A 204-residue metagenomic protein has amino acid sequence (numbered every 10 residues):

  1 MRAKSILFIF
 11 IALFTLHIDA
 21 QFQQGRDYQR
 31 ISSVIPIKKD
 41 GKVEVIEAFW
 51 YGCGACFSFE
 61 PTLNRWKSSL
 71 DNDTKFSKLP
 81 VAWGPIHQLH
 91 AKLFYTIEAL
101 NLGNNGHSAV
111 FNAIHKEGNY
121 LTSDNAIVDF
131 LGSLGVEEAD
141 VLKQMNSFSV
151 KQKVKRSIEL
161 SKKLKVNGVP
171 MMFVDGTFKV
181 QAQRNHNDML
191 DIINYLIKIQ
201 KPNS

Functional and structural regions predicted by a protein language model:
R2-P85, K155-I158, K162-K163, Y195-S204: Extracytoplasmic thiol/disulfide redox context detector
G52, K67-L70, I97-N101, I114-G118 (+4 more regions): Sec/Tat-exported extracytoplasmic proteins
G52-G54, P80-G84, I114-E117, F148 (+1 more regions): Short histidine/acidic/glycine/proline-rich micro-motifs that form metal- and phosphate-coordinating active-site loops
C56, I86-H87, Y120-S123, V154 (+2 more regions): Alpha-helix N-cap/helix-start motif
E60-K67, H90-F94, H107, D124 (+5 more regions): Extracytoplasmic/secreted envelope proteins and their assembly/folding machinery, especially bacterial periplasmic
N72-L100, N104-G132: Structural microenvironment flanking redox-active thiols in thiol-disulfide oxidoreductases
S133-S204: C-terminal cap of thioredoxin/glutaredoxin-like
